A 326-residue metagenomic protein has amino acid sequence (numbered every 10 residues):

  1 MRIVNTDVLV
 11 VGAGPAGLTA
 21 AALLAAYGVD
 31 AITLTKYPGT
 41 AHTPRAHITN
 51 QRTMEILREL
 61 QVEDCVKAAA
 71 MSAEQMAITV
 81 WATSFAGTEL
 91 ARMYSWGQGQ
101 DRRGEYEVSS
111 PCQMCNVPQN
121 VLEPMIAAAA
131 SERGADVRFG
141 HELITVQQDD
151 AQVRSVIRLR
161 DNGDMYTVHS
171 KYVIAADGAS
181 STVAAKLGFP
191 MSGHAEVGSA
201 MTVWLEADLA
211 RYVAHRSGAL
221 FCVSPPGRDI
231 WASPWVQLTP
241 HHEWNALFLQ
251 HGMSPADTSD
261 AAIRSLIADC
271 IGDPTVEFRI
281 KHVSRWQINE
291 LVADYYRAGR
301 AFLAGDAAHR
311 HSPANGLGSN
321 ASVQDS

Functional and structural regions predicted by a protein language model:
R2-A16: Beta1/beta-strand and adjacent pyrophosphate-binding region of the FAD-binding site in flavoprotein oxidoreductases
V4-T6, N162-Y172: Core beta-strand elements of the Rossmann-like FAD/NAD(P) dinucleotide-binding domain in flavoenzyme oxidoreductases
V8-V10, A31, A301: Conserved hydrophobic helix-helix packing surfaces used for dimerization/oligomerization
G12-A21, I126, A175, I280 (+1 more regions): Conserved mid-domain beta->alpha element of the FAD-binding
A25-R45: Glycine-rich FAD pyrophosphate-binding loop
R45-S131: Active-site-adjacent segment of FAD-dependent monooxygenases/related oxidoreductases
A128, Y172, A176-E290: Conserved FAD-binding catalytic core of PHBH/FMO-like flavoproteins
F139-V153: A conserved short coil-to-beta-strand element within the FAD-binding core of flavoproteins
